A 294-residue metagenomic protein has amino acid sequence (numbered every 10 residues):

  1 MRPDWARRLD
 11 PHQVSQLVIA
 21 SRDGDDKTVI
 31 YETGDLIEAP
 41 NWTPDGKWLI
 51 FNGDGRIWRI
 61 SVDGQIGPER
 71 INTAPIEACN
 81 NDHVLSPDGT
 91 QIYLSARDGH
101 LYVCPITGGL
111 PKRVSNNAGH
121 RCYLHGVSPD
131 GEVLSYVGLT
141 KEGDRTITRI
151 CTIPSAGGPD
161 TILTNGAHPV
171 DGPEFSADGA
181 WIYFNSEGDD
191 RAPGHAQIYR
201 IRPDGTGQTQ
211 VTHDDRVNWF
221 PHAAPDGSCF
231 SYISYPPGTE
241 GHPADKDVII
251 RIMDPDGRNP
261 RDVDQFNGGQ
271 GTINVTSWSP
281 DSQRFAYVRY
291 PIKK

Functional and structural regions predicted by a protein language model:
M1-K294: Sequence signature of WD/YWTD-type beta-propeller architectures
